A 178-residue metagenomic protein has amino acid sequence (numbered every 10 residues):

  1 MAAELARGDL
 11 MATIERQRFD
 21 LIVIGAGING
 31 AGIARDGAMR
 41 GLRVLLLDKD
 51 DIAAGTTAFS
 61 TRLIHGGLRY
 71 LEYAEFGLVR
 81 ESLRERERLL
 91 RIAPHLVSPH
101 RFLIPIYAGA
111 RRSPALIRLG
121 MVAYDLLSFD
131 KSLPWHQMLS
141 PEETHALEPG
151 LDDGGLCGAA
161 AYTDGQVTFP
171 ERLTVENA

Functional and structural regions predicted by a protein language model:
M1-L21, D36-R40: Extreme N-terminal leader/targeting segments of oxidoreductases
I22-I24, L45: Conserved hydrophobic packing residues within short motifs/helices of P-loop NTPase cores of ABC-family ATPases
A26-G27, K49: Glycine-rich Rossmann-fold phosphate-binding loop(s) that bind the pyrophosphate of adenine dinucleotide cofactors
G30: N-terminal Rossmann-fold NAD(P) dinucleotide-binding loop
A38-F59: Glycine-rich FAD pyrophosphate-binding loop
R62-L147: Dinucleotide-binding Rossmann-like beta1-alpha1 core, especially the glycine-rich loop that anchors the ADP
D125-W135, H145-A178: Helix-loop-beta segment of a Rossmann-like dinucleotide-binding subdomain
